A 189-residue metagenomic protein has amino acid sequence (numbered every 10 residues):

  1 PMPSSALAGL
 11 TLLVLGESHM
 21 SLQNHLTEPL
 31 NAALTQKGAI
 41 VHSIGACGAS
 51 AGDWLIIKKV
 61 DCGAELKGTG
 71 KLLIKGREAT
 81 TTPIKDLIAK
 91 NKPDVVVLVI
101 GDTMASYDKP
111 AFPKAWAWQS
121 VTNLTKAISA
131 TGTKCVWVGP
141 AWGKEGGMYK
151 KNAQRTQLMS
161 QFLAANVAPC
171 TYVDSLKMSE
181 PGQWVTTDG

Functional and structural regions predicted by a protein language model:
A6-A8: Boundary at the C-terminal end of the N-terminal hydrophobic targeting segment
L12-L15, H19-K114: Conserved SGNH/GDSL esterase-like catalytic core that processes O-acyl groups on lipids and polysaccharides
I84-I88, V121-T125, S160: Generic structural signal for well-ordered alpha-helices, preferentially at hydrophobic/aromatic core positions
I100, G139-P140: A cross-domain feature marking catalytic cores of carbohydrate-active enzymes and several ubiquitous metabolic/repair
F112-N123, N152-M159: Charged helix-capping and loop-helix junction motifs
A130-K134: A short helix->loop->beta-strand "cap" motif at the edges of active sites that frequently abuts
A141-G189: Catalytic His-Asp segment of secreted/periplasmic serine-dependent ester chemistry enzymes
